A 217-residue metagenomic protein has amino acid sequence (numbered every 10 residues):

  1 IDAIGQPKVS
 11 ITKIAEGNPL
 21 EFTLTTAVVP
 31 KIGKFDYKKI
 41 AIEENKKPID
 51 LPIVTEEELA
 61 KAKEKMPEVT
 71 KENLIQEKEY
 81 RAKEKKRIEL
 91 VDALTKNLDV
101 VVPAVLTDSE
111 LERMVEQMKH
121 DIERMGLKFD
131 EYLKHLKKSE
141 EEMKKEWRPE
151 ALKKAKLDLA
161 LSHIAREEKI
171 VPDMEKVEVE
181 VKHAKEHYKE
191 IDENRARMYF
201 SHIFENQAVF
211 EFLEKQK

Functional and structural regions predicted by a protein language model:
I1-K217: FKBP-type peptidyl-prolyl cis-trans isomerases
